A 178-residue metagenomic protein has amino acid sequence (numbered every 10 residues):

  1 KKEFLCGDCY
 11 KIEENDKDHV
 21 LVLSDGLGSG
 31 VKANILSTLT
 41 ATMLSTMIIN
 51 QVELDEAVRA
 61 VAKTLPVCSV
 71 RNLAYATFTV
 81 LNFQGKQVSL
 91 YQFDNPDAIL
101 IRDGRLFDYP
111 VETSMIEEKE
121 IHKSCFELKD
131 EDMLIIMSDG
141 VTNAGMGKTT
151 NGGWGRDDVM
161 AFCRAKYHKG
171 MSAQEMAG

Functional and structural regions predicted by a protein language model:
F4-E14, D108-G147: Acidic loop->beta-strand submotif enriched in PP2C/PPM serine/threonine phosphatases
E14-L21, K32: Membrane-embedded alpha-helical signal segments
N15-D18, F83-Q87, K129-D132: Beta-strand-turn-beta hairpins that frame and shape the catalytic cleft of phosphate-ester-processing enzymes
V22, Q92, L134-I136: Residue-level marker for buried hydrophobic side chains located in beta-strands that build the well-ordered beta-sheet
S29-N50, M133-G178: Active-site-proximal, acidic helix/loop segment immediately C-terminal to a metal-coordinating Asp/Glu
I35-G104, I121, M171-G178: Catalytic core of PPM/PP2C metal-dependent serine/threonine phosphatase domains
F78, V88, L100, K123-E131 (+2 more regions): Long, mid-chain structured domain cores
